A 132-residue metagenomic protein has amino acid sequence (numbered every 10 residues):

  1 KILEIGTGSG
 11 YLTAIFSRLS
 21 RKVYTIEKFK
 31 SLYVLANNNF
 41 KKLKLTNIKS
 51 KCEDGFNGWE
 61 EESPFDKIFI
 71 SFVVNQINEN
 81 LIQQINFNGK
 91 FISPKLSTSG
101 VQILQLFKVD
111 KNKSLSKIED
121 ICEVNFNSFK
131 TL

Functional and structural regions predicted by a protein language model:
K1-L115: Conserved nucleotide-cofactor-binding alpha/beta core module
L104-L132: Substrate-binding/catalytic lobe of Class I Rossmann-like enzymes that use SAM or dcSAM, i.e., the mid-to-C-terminal
